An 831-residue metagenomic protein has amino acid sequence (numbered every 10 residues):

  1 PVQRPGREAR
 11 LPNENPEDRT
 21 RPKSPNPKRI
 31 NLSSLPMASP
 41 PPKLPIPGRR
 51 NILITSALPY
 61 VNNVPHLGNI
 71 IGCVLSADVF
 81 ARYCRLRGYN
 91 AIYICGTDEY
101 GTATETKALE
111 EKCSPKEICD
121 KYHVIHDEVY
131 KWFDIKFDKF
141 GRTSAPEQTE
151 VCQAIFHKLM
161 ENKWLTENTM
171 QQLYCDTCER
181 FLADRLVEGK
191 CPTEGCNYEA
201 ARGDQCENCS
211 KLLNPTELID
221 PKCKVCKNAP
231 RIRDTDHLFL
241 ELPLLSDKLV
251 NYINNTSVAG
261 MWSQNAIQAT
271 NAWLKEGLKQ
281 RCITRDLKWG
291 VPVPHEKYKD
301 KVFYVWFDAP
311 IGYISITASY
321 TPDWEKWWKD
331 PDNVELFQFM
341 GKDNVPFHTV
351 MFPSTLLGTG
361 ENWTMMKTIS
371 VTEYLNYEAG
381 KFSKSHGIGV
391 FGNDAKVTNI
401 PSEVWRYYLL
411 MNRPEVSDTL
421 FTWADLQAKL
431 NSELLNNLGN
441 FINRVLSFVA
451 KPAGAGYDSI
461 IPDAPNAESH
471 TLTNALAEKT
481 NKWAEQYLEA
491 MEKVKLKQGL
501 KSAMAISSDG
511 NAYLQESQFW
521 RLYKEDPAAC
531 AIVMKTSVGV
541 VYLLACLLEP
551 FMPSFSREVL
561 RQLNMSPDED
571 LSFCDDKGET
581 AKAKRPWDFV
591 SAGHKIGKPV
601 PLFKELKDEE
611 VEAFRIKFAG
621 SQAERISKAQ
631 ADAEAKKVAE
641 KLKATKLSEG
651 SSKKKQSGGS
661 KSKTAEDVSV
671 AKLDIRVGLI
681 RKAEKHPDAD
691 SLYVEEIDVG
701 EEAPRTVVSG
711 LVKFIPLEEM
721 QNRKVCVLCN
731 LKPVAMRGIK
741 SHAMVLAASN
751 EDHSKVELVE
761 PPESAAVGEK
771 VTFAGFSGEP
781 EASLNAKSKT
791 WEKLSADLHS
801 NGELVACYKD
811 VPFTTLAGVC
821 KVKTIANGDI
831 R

Functional and structural regions predicted by a protein language model:
P1-P65, F80, R85-L86, L249 (+2 more regions): Non-catalytic terminal extensions that flank enzyme cores
R4-R7, D18-R19, K23-Y252: N-terminal, positively charged nucleic-acid-binding surface of large information/translation enzymes
N26-C95, E147-E150, Q205, K222-K451 (+2 more regions): Structured secondary-structure scaffolds
P59-Y60, A201, N228, K288 (+11 more regions): Short, glycine-/Ser/Thr-/acidic-enriched flexible segments
K367-V371, L560-R561, V694: Beta-strand segments within the central parallel beta-sheet cores of soluble alpha/beta enzyme folds
D425-L472, L476-K595: Helix-rich, typically C-terminal accessory recognition domains appended to large enzymatic cores
K582-G597, F603, A766-V771, E781 (+1 more regions): Glycine-centered loop/turn motifs
T645-R831: Phosphate-backbone binding interfaces of nucleic-acid-interacting proteins
